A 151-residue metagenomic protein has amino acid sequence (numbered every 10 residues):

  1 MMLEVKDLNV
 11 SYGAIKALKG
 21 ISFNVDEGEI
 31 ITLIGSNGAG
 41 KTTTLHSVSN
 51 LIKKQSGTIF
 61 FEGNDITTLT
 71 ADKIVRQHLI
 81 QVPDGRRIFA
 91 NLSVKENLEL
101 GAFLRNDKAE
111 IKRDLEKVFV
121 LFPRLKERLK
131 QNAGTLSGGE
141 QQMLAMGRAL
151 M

Functional and structural regions predicted by a protein language model:
L3-V5, L18: Conserved structural motif at the start of ABC-family nucleotide-binding domains
G13, L69, V94-E110, L121-P123: ABC-type ATPase nucleotide-binding domains, specifically the catalytic core motifs of the NBD
A17, I31-T32, Q81: Short beta-strand immediately N-terminal to the Walker A/P-loop
I34-S36: The feature captures the beta-strand-to-loop junction immediately N-terminal to the Walker
S49: Helix-to-loop junction immediately C-terminal to a conserved catalytic motif
G57-N64, Q77, E110-L115: Conserved ABC transporter NBD signature motif
N132-L136, E140: Conserved ABC ATPase signature
A149-L150: ABC ATPase C-loop
